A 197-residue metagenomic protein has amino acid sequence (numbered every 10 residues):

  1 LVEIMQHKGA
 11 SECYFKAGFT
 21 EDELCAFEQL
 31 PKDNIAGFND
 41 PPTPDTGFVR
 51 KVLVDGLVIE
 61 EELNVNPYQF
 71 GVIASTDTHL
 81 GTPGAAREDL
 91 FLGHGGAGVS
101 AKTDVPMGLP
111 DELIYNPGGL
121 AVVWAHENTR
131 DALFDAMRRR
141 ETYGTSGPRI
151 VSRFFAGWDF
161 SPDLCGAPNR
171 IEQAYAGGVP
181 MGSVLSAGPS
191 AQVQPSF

Functional and structural regions predicted by a protein language model:
V2-F197: C-terminal functional module detector
